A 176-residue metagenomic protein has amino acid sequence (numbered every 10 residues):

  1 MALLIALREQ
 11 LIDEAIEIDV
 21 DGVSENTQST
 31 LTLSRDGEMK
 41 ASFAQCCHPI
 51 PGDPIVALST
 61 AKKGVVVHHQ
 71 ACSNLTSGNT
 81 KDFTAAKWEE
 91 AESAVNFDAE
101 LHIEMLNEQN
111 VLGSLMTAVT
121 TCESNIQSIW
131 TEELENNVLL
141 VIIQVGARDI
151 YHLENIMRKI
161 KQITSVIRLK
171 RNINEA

Functional and structural regions predicted by a protein language model:
M1-A176: Helix-rich terminal scaffold detector
